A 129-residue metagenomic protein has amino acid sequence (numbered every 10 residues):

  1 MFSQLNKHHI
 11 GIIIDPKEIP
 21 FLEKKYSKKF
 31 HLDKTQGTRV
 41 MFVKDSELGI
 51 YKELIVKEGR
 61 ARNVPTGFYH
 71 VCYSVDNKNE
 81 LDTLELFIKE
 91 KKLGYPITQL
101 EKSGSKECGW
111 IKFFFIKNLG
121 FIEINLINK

Functional and structural regions predicted by a protein language model:
M1-K34: Long, hydrophobic N-terminal alpha-helical segment
M1-S3, H31-K34, M41-L48, L86-K129: Vicinal oxygen chelate
N6-P16, A61-F87: Vicinal oxygen chelate
K34-T35, K78: Short beta->alpha connector loops
R39, I50, G67-V71: A generic structural signal for short beta-strands and their flanking turns/coil linkers
S46-Y51, N77-L81: Short, charged/polar surface micro-motifs in flexible loops or helix N-caps
G49-G59: Short amphipathic beta-strand starts and helix->beta connectors
Y51-E53, P65-T66, E123: Short, well-ordered strand-loop elements centered on a beta-strand within folded domains, enriched for acidic residues
